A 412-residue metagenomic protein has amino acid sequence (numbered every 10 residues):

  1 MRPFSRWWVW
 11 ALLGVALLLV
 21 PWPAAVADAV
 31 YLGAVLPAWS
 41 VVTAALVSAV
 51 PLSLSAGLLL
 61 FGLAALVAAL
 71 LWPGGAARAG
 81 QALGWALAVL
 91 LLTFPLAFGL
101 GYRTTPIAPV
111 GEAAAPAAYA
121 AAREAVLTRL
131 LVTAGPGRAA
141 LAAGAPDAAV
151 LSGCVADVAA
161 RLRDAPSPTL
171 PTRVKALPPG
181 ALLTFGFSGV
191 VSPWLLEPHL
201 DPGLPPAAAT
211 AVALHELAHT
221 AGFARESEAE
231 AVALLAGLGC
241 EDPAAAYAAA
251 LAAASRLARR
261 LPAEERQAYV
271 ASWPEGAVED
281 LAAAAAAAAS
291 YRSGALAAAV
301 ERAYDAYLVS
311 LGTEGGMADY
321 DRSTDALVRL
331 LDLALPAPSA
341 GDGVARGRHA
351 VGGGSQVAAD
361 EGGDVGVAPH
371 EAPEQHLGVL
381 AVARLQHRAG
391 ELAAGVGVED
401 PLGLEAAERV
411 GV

Functional and structural regions predicted by a protein language model:
G14-W72: Membrane-embedded alpha-helical segments of integral membrane proteins
P51, A208-F223, S227-E230, L234: Active-site recognition of the HExxH zinc-binding catalytic motif
L59, L63-P73, A77-P109: Transmembrane alpha-helices and immediately adjacent membrane-cytoplasm interface residues in multi-pass integral
G99-D164, A176: Membrane-interface segments at or immediately adjacent to transmembrane helices that form the boundary between
A125, L130, A224-Q267: Post-HExxH zinc-binding segment in Zn-dependent metallohydrolases
A139-L196, P202, P206: Auxiliary, metal-adjacent structural segments of Zn-dependent hydrolase domains
E275-G341, G366: Pan-zinc metallopeptidase signature
A340-V412: Intrinsically disordered, low-complexity segments enriched in glycine and mixed charged residues
